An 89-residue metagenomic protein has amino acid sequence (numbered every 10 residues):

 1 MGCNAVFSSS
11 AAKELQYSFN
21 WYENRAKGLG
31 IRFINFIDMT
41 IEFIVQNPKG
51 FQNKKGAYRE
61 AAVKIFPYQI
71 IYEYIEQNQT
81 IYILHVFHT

Functional and structural regions predicted by a protein language model:
M1-Y58, E76-N78: Basic, Lys/Arg-enriched alpha-helical interface segments
I31, Q69, E73-T89: Enriched for short, Lys/Arg-rich terminal
I44, K64, V86: Conserved catalytic core of Hanks-type protein kinase domains
R59-V63: Short acidic-hydrophobic surface loop/beta-edge motif
